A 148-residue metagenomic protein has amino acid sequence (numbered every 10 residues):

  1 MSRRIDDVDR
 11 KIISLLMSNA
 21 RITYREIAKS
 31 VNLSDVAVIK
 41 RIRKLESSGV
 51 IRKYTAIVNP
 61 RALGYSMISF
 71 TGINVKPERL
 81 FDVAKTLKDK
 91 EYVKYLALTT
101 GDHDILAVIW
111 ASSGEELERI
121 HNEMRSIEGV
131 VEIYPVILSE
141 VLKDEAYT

Functional and structural regions predicted by a protein language model:
M1-T148: A compositional/biophysical signature of low hydrophobicity enriched in polar/charged and small residues
